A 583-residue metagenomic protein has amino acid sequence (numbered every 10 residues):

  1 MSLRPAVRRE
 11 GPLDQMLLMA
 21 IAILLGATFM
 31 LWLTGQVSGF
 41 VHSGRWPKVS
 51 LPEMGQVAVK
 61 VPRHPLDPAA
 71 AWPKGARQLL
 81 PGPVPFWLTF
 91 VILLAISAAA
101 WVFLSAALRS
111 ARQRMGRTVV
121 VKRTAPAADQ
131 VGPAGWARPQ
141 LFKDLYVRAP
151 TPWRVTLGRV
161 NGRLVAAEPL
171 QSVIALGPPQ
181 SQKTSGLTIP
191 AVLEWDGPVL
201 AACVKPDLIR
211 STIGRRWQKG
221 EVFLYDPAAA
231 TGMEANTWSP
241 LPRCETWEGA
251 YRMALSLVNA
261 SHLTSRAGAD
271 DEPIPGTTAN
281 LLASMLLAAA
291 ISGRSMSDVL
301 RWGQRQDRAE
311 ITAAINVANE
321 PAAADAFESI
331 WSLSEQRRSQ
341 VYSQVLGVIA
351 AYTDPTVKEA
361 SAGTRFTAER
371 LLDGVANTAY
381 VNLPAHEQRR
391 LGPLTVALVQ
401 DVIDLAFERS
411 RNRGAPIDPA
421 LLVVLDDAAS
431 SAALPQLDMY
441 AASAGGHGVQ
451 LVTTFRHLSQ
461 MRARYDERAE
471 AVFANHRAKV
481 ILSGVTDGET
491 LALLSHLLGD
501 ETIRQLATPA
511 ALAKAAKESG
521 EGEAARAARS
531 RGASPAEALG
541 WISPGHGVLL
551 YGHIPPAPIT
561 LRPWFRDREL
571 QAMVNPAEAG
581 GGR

Functional and structural regions predicted by a protein language model:
M1-A27, W32-S181, S185-L187, T364 (+2 more regions): Basic- and hydrophobic-enriched, low-structure N-terminal and domain-boundary segments that flank ATP-binding catalytic
P5, V61-L66, D373, V472 (+2 more regions): Short alpha-helix boundary/capping motifs
G26-F40, L164, P169-V449, R464 (+2 more regions): P-loop NTPase motor domains
W46-E53, A111-R138, V165-A166, S295-D298 (+5 more regions): General structural signal for secondary-structure boundaries
P52, R210, L300, V317 (+7 more regions): Residue-level signal for alpha-helical context at structural boundaries
A441-Y551: Conserved ATP-driven motor cores of ASCE-family P-loop NTPases powering translocation/secretion/packaging/pilus
